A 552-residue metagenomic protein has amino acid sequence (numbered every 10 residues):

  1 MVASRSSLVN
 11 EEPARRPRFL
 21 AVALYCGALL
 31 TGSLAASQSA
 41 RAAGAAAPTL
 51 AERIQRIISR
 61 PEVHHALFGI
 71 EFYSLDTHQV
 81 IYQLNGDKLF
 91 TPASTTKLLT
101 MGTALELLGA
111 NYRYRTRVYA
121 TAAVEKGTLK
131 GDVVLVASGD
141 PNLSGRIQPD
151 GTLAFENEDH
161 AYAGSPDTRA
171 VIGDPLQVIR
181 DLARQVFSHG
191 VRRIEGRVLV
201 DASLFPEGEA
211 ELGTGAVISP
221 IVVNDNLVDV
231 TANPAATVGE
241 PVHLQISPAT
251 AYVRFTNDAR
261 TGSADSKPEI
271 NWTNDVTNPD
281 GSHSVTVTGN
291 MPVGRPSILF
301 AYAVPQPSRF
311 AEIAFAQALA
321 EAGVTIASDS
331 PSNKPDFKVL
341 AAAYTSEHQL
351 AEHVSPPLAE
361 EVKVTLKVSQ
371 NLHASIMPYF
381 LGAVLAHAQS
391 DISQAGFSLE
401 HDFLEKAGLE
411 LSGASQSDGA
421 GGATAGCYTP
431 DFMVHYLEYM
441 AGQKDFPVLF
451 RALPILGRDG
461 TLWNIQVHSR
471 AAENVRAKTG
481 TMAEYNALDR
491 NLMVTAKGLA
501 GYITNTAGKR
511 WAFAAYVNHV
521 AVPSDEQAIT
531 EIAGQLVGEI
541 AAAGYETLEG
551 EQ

Functional and structural regions predicted by a protein language model:
M1-R16: N-terminal secretory signal peptides that target proteins for export/translocation
A21-S33: Bacterial N-terminal signal peptides
Q38, A43-R60, E106-S412, A507 (+1 more regions): Conserved serine DD-peptidase/penicillin-binding transpeptidase domain and beta-lactam-recognizing active-site
S59-L84, P331: A short, well-structured edge-of-sheet supersecondary motif
H78, K97-A104, V198, I221 (+6 more regions): Residue-level preference for non-acidic, small/hydrophobic
I81-Q83, Q177, V368, S375-Q552: Small-residue-rich helix-loop
Q83-T103: Short active-site loop at a secondary-structure junction that contains or immediately precedes the catalytic residue(s)
N85-F90, A301-Y302, A420-A423: A short glycine/serine-rich beta->alpha loop
